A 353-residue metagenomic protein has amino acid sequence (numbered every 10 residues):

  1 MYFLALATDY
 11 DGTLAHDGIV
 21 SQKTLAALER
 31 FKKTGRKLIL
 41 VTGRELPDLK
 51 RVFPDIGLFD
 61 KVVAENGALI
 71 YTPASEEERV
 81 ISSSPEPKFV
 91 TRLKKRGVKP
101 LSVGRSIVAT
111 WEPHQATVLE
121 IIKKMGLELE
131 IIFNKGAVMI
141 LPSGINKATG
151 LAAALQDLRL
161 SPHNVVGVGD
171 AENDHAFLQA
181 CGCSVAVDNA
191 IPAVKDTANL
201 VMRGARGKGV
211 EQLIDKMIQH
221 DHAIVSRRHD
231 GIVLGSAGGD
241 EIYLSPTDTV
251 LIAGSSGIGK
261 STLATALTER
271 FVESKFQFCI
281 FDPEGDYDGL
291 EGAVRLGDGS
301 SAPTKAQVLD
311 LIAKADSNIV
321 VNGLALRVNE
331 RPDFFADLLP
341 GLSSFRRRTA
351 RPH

Functional and structural regions predicted by a protein language model:
M1-Y2, S21, A148-R228: Mg2+-dependent phosphoryl-transfer enzymes with acidic/Ser/Thr/Gly-rich catalytic loops
Y2-G18, L178: Asp-based phosphoryl-transfer active-site loop
D17-V103: Active-site phosphate-binding/coordination module
G35-I39, L58-D60, S106-I107, H163-V165 (+3 more regions): Short active-site oxyanion
D55-L58, E65-N66, M125, A180-C181 (+2 more regions): Short, structured coil segments at secondary-structure junctions
E86-A180, N189: Conserved acidic, metal-coordinating active-site core of Asp-based, Mg2+-dependent phosphoryl-transfer enzymes
P113-Q115, D188-P192, F281-Y287: Short, polar loop motifs at secondary-structure junctions
R228-H353: P-loop NTPase catalytic phosphate-binding loop
